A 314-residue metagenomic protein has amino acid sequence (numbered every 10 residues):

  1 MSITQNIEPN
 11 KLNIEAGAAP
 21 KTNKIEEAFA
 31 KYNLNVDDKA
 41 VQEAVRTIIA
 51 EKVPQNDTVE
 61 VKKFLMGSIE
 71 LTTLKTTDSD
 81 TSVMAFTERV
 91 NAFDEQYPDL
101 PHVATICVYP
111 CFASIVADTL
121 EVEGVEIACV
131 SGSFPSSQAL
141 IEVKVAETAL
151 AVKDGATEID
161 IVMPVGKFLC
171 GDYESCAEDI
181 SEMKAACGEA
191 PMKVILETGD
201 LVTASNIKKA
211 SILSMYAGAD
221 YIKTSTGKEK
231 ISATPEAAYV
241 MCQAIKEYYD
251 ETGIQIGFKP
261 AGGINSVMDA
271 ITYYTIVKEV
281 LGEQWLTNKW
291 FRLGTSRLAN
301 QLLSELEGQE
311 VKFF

Functional and structural regions predicted by a protein language model:
S2-G67: Charged, compositionally biased N-terminal leader segments and the immediate start of the first structured element
N56-S68, T77-P101, C111-F258, N265-S296 (+1 more regions): Alpha/beta enzyme core
T72: Conserved phosphate/anionic-ligand binding catalytic regions in large, soluble enzymes, centered on
I106-V108: Short, hydrophobic beta-strand segments that form beta-sheet elements in well-ordered domains
N300: Metal-centered catalytic cores of metalloenzymes
